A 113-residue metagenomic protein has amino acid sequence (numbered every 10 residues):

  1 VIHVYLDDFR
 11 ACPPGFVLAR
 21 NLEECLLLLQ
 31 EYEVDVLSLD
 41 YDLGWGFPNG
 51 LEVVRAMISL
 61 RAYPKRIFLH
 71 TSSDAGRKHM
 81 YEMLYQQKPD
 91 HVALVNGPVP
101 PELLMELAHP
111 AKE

Functional and structural regions predicted by a protein language model:
V1-E113: Catalytic phosphate/metal-binding cores of nucleic-acid and nucleotide-processing enzymes, i.e., regions that mediate
